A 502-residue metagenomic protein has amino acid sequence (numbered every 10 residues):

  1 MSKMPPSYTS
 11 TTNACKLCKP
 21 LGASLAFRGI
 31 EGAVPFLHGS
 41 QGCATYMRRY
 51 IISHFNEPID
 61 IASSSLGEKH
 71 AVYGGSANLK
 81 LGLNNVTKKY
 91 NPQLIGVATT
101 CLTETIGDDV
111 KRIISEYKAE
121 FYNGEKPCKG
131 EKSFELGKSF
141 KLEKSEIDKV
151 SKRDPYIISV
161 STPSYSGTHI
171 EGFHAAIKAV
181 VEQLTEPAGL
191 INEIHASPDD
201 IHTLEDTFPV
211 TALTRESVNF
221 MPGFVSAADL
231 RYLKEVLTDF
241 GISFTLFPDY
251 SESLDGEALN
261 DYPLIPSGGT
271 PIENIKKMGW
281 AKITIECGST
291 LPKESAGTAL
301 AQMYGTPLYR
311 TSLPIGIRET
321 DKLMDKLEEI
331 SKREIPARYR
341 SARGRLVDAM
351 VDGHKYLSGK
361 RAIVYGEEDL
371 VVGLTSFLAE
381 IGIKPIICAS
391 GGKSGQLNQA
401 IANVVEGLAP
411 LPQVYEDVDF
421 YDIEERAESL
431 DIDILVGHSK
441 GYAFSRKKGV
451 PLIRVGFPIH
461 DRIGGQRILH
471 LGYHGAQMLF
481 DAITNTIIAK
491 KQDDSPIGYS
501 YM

Functional and structural regions predicted by a protein language model:
M1-M502: An N-terminal assembly and electron-transfer interface module characteristic of large anaerobic redox and radical
